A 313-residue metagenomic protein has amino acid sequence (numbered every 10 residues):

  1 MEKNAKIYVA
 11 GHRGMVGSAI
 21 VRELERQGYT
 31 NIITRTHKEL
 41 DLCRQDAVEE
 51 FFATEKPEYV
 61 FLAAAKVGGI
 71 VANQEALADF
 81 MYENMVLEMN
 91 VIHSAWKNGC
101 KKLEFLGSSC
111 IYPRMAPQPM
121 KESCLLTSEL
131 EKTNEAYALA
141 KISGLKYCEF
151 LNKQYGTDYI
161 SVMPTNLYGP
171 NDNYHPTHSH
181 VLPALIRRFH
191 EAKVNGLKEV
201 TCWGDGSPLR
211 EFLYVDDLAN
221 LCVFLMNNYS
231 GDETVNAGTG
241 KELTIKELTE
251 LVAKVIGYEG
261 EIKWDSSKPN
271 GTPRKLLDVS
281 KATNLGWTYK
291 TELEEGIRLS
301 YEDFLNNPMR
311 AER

Functional and structural regions predicted by a protein language model:
K3, M89-N134: Conserved Rossmann-fold NAD(P)-dependent oxidoreductase catalytic core, especially the SDR/UDP-sugar
A10-M15, A19-Q27, E191-R313: C-terminal substrate-binding subdomain of Rossmann-fold SDR/epimerase-dehydratase oxidoreductases
E25-E50: Adenosine-cofactor binding site in Rossmann-like domains, unifying the SAM/SAH pocket of S-adenosylmethionine-dependent
Q45-M85, S94-K97: NAD(P)H-binding glycine-rich loop region in Rossmannoid oxidoreductase-like domains and their noncatalytic homologs
G69-I70, F105-M120, A136-I142, Q154 (+1 more regions): Conserved catalytic-site region of short-chain dehydrogenase/reductase
M81, M85, T133-L145, H175-P183 (+2 more regions): Short-chain dehydrogenase/reductase
I111-P113, A136, I160-A184, P208-L209: Flexible, glycine-rich beta-alpha linker
K132-T165, A184-N195: Active-site Tyr-X1-5-Lys
